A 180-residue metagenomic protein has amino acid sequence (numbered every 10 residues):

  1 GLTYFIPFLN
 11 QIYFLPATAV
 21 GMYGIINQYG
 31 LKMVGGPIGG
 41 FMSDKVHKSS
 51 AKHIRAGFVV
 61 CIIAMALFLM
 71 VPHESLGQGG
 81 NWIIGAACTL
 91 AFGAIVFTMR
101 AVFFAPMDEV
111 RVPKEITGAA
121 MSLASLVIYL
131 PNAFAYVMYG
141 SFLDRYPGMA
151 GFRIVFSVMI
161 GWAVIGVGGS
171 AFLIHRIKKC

Functional and structural regions predicted by a protein language model:
G1-G39, R100, A105, N132-Y136: Extracytoplasmic gate region of multi-pass secondary transporters
P16-I25, G85, T117, M121 (+1 more regions): Juxtamembrane helix-start elements in MFS-like secondary transporters
I26-L31, V60, A91, L123-V127 (+1 more regions): Small/hydrophobic positions within alpha-helical transmembrane segments of multi-pass membrane transporters
G35-K48, L143-D144: Helix-to-loop junctions at the C-terminal end of transmembrane segments in multipass secondary transporters
S49-P106: C-terminal transmembrane helical hairpin of 12-TM major facilitator-type secondary transporters
S49-S50, G140-A163: A membrane-interface helix-boundary motif in multi-pass transporters
F68-P72, F152, F156-C180: Multi-pass alpha-helical transporter architecture, strongest for 12-TM Major Facilitator/SLC carriers used
R111-P147: A late C-terminal transmembrane helix in Major Facilitator Superfamily
